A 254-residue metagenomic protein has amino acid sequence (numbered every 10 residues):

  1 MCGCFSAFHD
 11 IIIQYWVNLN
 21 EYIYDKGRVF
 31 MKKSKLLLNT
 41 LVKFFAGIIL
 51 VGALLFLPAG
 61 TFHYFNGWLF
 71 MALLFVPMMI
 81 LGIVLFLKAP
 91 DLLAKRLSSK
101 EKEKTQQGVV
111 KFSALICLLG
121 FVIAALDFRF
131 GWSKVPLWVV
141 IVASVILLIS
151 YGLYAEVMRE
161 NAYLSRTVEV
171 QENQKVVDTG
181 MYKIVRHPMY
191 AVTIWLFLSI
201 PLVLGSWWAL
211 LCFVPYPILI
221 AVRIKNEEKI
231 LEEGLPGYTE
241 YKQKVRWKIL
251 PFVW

Functional and structural regions predicted by a protein language model:
C4-F30: Short, Lys/Arg-enriched N-terminal segments with co-localized hydrophobic residues within the first ~10-30 amino acids
T40-L55: The first (N-terminal) embedded transmembrane alpha-helix
L41-F45, G67-A72, V110-K111, V140-S144 (+1 more regions): Hydrophobic alpha-helical transmembrane segments
L50, V110-A124: Hydrophobic alpha-helical transmembrane segments of multi-pass integral membrane proteins
G52-L57, F121-V122, F197-P201: Alpha-helical transmembrane segments of multipass membrane proteins
A53-W68: Short, hydrophobic transmembrane alpha-helix segments
L55-A59, A125-F130: Juxtamembrane "helix-exit" motif on the non-cytosolic side of transmembrane helices
G82-G108, L126-W254: Cytosolic-biased juxtamembrane loops and peripheral soluble domains of multi-pass membrane proteins
